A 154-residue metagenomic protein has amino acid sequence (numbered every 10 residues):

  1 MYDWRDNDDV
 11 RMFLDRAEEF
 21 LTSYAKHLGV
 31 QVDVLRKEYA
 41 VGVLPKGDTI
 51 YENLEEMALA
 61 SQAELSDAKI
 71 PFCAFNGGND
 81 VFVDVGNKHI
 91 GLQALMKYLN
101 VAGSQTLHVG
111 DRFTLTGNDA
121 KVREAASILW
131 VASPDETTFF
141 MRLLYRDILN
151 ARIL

Functional and structural regions predicted by a protein language model:
M1-D6: Acidic/polar active-site rim loop that often engages polyanionic ligands
D8-D9, F13: Non-catalytic, alpha-helical, charged scaffold/linker segments that couple or flank catalytic or architectural cores
A17-L107, L115-N118: Conserved acidic, metal-coordinating active-site core of Asp-based, Mg2+-dependent phosphoryl-transfer enzymes
F82-D84, H89-L154: Mg2+-dependent phosphoryl-transfer enzymes with acidic/Ser/Thr/Gly-rich catalytic loops
